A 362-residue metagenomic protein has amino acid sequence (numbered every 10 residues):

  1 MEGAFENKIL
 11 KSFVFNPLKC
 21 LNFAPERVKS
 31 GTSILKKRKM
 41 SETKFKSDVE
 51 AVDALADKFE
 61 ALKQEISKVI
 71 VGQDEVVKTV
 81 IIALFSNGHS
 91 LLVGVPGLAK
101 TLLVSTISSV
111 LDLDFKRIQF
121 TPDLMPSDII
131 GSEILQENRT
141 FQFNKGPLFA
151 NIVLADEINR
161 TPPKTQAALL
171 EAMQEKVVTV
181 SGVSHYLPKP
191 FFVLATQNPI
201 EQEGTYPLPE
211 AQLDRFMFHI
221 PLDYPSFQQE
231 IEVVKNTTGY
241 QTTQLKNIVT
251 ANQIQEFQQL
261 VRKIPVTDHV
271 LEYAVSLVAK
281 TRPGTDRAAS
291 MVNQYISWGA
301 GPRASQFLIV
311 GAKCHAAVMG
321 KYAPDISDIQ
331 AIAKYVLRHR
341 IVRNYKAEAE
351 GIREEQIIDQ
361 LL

Functional and structural regions predicted by a protein language model:
S41-F45, D286-L362: C-terminal engagement/docking regions of AAA+ P-loop ATPases
V52-L55, V69, T205, H219-M291 (+3 more regions): Conserved C-terminal "switch" segment of AAA+ ATPases
D53-S90, V95: Pre-Walker A (pre-P-loop) alpha-helix and adjacent loop at the N terminus of AAA/AAA+ ATPase modules, a conserved
L84-T121: Walker A/P-loop
D114-P126, G182-Y186: Short beta-strand-centered segment that lines the nucleotide-binding/catalytic pocket of NTP-utilizing
L124-N151: Short glycine-rich substrate-engagement loop in P-loop NTPases that contacts/grips substrate
Q142-N151, V180-Q197, L208-M217: AAA+/SF3 P-loop NTPase mechanochemical coupling elements
A150-Q174, E203-Q212, Y224-I231: Conserved AAA+/SF3 P-loop NTPase catalytic/coupling segment centered on the Walker-B
